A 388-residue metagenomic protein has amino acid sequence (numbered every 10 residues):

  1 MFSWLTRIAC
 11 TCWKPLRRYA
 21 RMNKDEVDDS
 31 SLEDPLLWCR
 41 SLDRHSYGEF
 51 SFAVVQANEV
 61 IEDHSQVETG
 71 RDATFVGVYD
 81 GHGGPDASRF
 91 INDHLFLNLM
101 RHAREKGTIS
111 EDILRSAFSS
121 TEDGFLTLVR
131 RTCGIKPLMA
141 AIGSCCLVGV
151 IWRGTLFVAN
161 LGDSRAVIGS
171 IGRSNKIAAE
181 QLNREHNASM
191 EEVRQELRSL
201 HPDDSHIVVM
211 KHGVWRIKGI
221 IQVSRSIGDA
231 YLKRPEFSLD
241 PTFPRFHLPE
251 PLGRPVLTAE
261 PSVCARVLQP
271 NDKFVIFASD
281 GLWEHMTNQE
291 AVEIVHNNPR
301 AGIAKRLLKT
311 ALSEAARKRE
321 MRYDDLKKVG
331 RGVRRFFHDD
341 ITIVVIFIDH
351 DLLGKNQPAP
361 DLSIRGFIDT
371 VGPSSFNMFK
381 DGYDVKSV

Functional and structural regions predicted by a protein language model:
F2-V388: PP2C/PPM-type serine/threonine phosphatase catalytic core, specifically the conserved beta-strand-loop-alpha-helix
